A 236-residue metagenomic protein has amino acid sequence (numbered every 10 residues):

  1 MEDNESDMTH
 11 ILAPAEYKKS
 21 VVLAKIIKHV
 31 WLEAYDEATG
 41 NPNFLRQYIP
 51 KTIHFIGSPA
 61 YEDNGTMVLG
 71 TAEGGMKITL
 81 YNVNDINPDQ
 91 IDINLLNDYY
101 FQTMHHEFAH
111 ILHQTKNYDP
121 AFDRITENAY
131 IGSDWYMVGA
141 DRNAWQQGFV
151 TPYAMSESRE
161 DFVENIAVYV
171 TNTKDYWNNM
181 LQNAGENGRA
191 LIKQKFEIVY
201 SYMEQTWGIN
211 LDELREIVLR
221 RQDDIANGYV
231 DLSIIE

Functional and structural regions predicted by a protein language model:
M1-E16: Acidic/histidine-rich, surface-exposed loop or edge segments in extracytoplasmic proteins
P14-K25, N94-Y99, T103, Y153-S158 (+1 more regions): Soluble non-cytosolic domains of exported or imported proteins
V21-I78: Auxiliary, metal-adjacent structural segments of Zn-dependent hydrolase domains
K28-D36, A109-N117, V168-D175, E204 (+1 more regions): Sec-exported extracytoplasmic/periplasmic mature domains
Y35-F55, T115-K116, Y176-E186, L211-I217: Surface-exposed patches in mature extracellular/periplasmic domains of secreted proteins
N94-D119, V163: Active-site recognition of the HExxH zinc-binding catalytic motif
Q114-S133: Short acidic alpha-helical/loop segments enriched in Asp/Glu that coordinate divalent cations
Y130-E213, R221-E236: Metalloprotease/metallohydrolase-associated module, dominated by Zn2+-dependent proteases
